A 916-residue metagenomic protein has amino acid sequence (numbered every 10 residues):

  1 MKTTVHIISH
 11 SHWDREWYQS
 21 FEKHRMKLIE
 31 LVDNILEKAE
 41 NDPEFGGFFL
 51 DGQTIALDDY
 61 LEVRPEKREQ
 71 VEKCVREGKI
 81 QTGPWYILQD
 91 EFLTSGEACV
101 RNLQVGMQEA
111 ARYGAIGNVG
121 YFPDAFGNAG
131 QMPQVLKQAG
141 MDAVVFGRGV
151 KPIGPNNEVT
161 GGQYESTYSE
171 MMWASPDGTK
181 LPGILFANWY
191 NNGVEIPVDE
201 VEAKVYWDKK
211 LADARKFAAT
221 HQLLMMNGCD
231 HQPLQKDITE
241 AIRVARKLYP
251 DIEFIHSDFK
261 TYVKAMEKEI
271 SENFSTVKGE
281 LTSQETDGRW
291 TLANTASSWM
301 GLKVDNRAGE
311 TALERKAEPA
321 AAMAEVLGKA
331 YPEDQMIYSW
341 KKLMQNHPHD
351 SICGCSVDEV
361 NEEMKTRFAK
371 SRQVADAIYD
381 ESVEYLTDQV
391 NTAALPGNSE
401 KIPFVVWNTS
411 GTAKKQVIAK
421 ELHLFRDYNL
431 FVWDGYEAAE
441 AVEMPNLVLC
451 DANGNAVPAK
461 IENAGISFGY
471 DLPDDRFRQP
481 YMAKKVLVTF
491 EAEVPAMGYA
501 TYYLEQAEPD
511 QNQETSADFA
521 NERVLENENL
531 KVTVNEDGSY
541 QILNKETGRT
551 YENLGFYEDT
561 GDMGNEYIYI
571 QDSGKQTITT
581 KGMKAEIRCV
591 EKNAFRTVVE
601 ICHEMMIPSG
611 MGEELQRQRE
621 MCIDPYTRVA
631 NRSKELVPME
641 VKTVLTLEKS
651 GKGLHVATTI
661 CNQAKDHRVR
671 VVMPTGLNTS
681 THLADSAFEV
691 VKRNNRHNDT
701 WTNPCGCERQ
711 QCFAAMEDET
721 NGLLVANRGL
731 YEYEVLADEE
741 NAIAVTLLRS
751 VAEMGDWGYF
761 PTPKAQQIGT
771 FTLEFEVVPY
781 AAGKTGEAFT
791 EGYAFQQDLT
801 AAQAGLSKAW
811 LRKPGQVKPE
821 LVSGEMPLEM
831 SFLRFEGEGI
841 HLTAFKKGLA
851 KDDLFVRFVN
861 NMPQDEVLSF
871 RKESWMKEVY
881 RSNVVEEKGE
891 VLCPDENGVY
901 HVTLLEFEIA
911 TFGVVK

Functional and structural regions predicted by a protein language model:
M1-E44, N188-D258, Q345: Terminal accessory/targeting
M1-E97, R101, E109-A111, Q138 (+5 more regions): N-terminal catalytic cores of secreted or lumenal carbohydrate-active enzymes
T3-V5, M26, L36, E40 (+2 more regions): Terminal accessory/anchoring regions of large secretory-pathway or extracellular enzymes
S9, G47-D59, K137, N156-Y168 (+3 more regions): C-terminal domain-boundary segment and adjacent tail
H10, G106, L136, D258 (+2 more regions): Conserved, mostly hydrophobic/aromatic
D14-K27, D51-L61, P84-C99, A115-G127 (+3 more regions): The substrate-binding groove and active-site-proximal loops of carbohydrate-active enzymes, especially glycoside
E69-K79, A129-V194: Surface-exposed loop and adjacent secondary-structure segments within mature catalytic domains
V100-F126, G130-Q138, K209-L224: CE4/NodB-like, metal-dependent polysaccharide N-deacetylase domain that modifies extracellular/periplasmic N-acetylated
